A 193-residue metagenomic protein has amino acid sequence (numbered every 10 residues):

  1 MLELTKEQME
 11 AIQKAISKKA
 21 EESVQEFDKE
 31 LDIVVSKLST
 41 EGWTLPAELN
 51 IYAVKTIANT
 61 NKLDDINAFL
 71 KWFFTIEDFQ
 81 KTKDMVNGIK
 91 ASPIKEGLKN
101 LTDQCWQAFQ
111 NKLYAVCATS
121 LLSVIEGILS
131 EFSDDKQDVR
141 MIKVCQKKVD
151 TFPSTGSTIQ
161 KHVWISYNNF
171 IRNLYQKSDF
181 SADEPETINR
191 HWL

Functional and structural regions predicted by a protein language model:
M1-G88: Internal, Lys/Arg-enriched amphipathic helical interaction segments that engage polyanionic partners
L2-I12, N87, T102-W106, P153-W164: N-terminal start-of-domain structural block
V35-S36, D65, K99, S157 (+1 more regions): Intrinsically disordered, low-complexity regions enriched in Ser/Pro/Gly/Gln/His and often acidic
F74-E77, P93-G97, I159, A182: A generic short alpha-helical patch detector that favors 3-5-residue windows in or near N-terminal regions
T82-I89, L98-C105, I188-L193: Glycine-rich, often proline-containing surface loops adjacent to acidic residues and nearby aromatics that form
D84-A91, L174-D179: A ubiquitous short alpha-helical element
K90-I125: A long, hydrophobic alpha-helical segment
V116-T119, S123-L193: Amphipathic, oligomerization/interface secondary-structure segments
